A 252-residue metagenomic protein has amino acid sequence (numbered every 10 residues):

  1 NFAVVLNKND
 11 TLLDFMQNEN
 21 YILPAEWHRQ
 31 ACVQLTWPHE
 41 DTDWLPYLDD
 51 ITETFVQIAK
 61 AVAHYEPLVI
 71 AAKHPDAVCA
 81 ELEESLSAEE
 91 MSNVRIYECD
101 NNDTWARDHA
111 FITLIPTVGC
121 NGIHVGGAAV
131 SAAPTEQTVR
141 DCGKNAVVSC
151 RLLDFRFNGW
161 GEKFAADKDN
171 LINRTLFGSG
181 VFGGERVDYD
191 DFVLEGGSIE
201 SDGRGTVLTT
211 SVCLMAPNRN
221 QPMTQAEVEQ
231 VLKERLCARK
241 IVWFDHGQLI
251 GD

Functional and structural regions predicted by a protein language model:
F2, A88, G122, A132-T135 (+1 more regions): Compositionally biased regions
A3, D10, G122-V125, G143-A146: Short hydrophobic alpha-helical segments enriched in small aliphatic residues
A3, L12, S131-A132, V139: Short, low-complexity, intrinsically disordered N-terminal modules that encode targeting/processing signals
N7-N9, F15-M16: Short coil-to-helix leader/linker segments, especially the first N-terminal amphipathic alpha-helix with its helix
K8, P134-Q137, K144: Charged/polar low-complexity intrinsically disordered segments
F15-V118, C142-D252: The feature marks the mature, well-folded catalytic cores of soluble enzymes
V118-V130, P134, C142: Intrinsic, low-complexity polybasic segments
